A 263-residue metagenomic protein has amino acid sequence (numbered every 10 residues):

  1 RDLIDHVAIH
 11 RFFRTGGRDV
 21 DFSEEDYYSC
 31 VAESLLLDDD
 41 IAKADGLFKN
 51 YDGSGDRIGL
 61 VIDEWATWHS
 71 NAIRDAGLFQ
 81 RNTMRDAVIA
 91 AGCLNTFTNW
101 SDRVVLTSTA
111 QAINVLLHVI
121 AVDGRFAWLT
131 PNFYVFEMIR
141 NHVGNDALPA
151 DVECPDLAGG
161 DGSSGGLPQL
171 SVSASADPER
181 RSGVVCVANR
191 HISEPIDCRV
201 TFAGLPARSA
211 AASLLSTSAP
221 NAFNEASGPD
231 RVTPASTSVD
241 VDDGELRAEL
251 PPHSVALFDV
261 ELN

Functional and structural regions predicted by a protein language model:
R1-L35, I58, D63-T67, V104-V105: Aromatic- and acid-rich polysaccharide-binding/catalytic face of secreted or lumenal carbohydrate-active enzymes
V7, A44, E64, T107 (+4 more regions): Conserved, mostly hydrophobic/aromatic
E33-D52, R57: Gly/Pro-rich turn-and-neighbor structural signature
L47-Y51, C93-F97, G124, L170-S175 (+3 more regions): Generic recognition of flexible, low-complexity loop/linker segments
R57-V172: Aromatic/acidic polysaccharide-binding cleft in carbohydrate-active enzymes
G166-P206, A212-L215, H253-D259: Carbohydrate-binding surface patches
L205-L246, L250: Acidic, Ser/Thr/Pro-rich beta/coil linker or hinge segments at domain junctions
E245-N263: Beta-strand-rich recognition/accessory modules
